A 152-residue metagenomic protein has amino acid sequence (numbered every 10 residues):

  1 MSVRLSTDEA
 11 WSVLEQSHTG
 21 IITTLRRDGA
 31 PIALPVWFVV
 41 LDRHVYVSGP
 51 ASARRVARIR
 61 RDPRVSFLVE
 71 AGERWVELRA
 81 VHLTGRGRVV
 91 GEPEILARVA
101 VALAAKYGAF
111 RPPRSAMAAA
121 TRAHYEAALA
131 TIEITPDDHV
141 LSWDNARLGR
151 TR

Functional and structural regions predicted by a protein language model:
M1-L5, L78-R152: Charged, gly/pro-rich active-site loop segments
S2-I21: Short, basic/aromatic recognition patches
S6-E9, A33-L34, S52-R54, A118-A120: A generic local structural motif
A10, S52-R55, R61, I95-V99: Amphipathic alpha-helical interface surfaces
W11, E15-Q16, R61, F110-R111: Charge-dense, helix-prone N-terminal extensions
S17-A51, I59, S66-E70, R79: Short beta-strand segments
H44, R64, D138-V140: Structural motif
R74: AMP-binding (ANL) adenylation modules
